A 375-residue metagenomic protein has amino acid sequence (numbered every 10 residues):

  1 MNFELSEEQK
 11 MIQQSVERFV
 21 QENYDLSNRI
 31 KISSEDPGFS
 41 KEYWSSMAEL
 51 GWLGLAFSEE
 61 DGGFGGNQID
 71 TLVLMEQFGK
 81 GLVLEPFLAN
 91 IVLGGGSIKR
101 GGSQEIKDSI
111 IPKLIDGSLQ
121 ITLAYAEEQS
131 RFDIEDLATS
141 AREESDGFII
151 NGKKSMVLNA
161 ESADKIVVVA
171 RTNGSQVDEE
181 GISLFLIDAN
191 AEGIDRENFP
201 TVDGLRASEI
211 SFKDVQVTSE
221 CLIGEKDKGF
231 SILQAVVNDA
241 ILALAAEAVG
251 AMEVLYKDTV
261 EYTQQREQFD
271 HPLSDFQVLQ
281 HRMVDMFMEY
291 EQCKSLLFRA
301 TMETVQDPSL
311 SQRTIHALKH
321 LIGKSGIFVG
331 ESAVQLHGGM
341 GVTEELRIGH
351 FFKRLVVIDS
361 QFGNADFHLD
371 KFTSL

Functional and structural regions predicted by a protein language model:
M1-E85, G101-I106, K113, G117-S118 (+3 more regions): Alpha-helical interface subdomain recognition
G51, M75-G79, A170, I187-A191 (+1 more regions): Short Ser/Thr-interspersed hydrophobic loop/turn segments at strand-loop and sheet-helix junctions that line or gate
L93-G102: Helix-loop "lid/cap" segments that line or gate small-molecule binding pockets
G117-A126: A short, Trp-centered hydrophobic/proline-enriched beta-strand micro-motif
T122, A138-S140, K165-V169, L184-L186 (+1 more regions): Conserved hydrophobic/aromatic beta-strand scaffold that supports enzyme active sites
D136-A138, D188-S219: Flexible, small-/acidic-enriched active-site or ligand-binding loops
N151-I194: A short core secondary-structure module
K213-S231: Long, acidic (Asp/Glu-rich), low-complexity accessory segments flanking structured domains
